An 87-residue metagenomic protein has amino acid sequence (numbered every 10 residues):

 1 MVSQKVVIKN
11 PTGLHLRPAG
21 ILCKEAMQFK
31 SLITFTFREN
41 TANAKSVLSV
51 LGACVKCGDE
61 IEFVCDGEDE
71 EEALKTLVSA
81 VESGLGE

Functional and structural regions predicted by a protein language model:
M1, K30, L85-E87: A composition-driven signal for long, intrinsically disordered, charge-rich low-complexity tracts
M1-K5, E60-E62: Intrinsic-disorder/low-complexity, polar/charged segments enriched in Ser/Thr/Lys/Arg/Asp/Glu/Gln
V7-K56: Compact, glycine-rich, soluble single-domain proteins
G52-E87: C-terminal structural segments of small proteins and small subunits
